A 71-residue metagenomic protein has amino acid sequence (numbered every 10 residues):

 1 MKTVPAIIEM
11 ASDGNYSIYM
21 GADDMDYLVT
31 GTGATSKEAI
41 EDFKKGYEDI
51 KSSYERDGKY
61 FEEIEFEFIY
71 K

Functional and structural regions predicted by a protein language model:
M1-P5, D13, Y27, E41-K71: Short, charged, surface-exposed hinge/linker loops at domain edges that act as mobile lids or interdomain connectors
I8-D26: Short aromatic-glycine-(Arg/Gly/Cys) micro-motifs in beta-strand/loop hairpins
Y19-G21, G31, S52: A generic "cationic amphipathic patch" detector
M25-E38: A short, exposed loop/beta-hairpin motif centered on an aromatic-Gly-Thr core
